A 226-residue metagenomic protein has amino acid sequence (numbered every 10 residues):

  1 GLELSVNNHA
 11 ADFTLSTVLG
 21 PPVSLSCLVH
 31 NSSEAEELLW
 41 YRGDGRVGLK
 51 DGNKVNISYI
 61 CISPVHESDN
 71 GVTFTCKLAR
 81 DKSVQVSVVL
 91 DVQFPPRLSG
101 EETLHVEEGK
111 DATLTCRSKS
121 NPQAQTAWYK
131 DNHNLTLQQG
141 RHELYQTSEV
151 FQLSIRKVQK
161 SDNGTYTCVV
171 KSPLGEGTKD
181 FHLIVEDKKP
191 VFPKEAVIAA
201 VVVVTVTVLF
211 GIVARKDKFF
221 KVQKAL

Functional and structural regions predicted by a protein language model:
G1-F13, F94-E101: Proline-enriched interdomain boundary motifs that mark the N-terminal boundary and often initiate the first structured
G1-H9, V18, K77-D81, K171-L174 (+1 more regions): Type I single-pass or GPI-anchored cell-surface glycoprotein architecture
D12-S16, L49-K82, E102-V106, G140-L174: Extracellular beta-strand/loop-rich beta-sandwich domains predominantly from IgSF
V18-G20, E108-G109: Solvent-exposed, conformationally flexible loop/turn segments
V23-L25, E36, D69-L78, A112-L114 (+3 more regions): Conserved Ig-like domain signature around the intradomain disulfide
S32-R42, N121-N132: Solvent-exposed loop segments of extracellular immunoglobulin-like
T73-F94, V169-K188: Extracellular/luminal immunoglobulin-like beta-sandwich modules
L135-Q138: Disulfide-braced loops of extracellular cysteine-rich modules
